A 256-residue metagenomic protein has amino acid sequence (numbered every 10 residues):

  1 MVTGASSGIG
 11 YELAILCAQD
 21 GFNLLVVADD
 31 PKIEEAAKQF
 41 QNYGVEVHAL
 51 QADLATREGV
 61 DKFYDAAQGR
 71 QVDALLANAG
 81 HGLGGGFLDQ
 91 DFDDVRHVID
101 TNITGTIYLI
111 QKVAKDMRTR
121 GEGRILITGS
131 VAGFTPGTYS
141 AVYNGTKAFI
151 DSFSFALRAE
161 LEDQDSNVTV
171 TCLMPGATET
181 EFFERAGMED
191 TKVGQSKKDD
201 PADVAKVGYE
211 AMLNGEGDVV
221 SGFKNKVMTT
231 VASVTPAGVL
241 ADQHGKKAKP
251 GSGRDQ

Functional and structural regions predicted by a protein language model:
S6-S7: Conserved glycine-rich cofactor-binding loop
D20-E35: Conserved glycine-rich Rossmann-like NAD(P)H-binding loop of the short-chain dehydrogenase/reductase
N78-L83: Conserved NAD(P)H cofactor-binding loop of Rossmann-fold oxidoreductase domains
G86-F87, D91-I99: Substrate-binding pocket helix/loop in short-chain dehydrogenase/reductase
I110, T146: Active-site helix of classical SDR
S130: Residue(s) in the substrate-gating loop at a strand-loop-helix junction that position the organic substrate next
C172, K192-T229: C-terminal helical subdomain
